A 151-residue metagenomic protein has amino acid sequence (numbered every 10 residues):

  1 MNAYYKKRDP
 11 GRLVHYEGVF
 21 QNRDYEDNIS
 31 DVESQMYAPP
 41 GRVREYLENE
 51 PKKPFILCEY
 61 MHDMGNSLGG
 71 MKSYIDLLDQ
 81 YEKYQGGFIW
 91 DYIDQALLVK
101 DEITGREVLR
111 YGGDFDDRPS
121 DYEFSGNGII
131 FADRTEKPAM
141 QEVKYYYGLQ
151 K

Functional and structural regions predicted by a protein language model:
M1-K53, Q80: Active-site neighborhood of glycoside hydrolase catalytic domains
S30, R42, Y46-K151: Substrate-binding clefts and catalytic carboxylate motifs of secreted carbohydrate-active enzymes
